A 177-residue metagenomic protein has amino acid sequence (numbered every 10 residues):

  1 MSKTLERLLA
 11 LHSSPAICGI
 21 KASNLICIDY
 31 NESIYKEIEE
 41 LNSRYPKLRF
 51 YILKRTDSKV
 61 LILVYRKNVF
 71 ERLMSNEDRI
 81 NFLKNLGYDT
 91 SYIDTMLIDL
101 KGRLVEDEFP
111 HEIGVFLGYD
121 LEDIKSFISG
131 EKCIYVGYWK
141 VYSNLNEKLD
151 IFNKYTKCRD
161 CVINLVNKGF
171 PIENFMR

Functional and structural regions predicted by a protein language model:
M1-T56: A structured, charge-rich N-terminal accessory region that forms the first stable segment of a protein and links
K21-S23, S58-V60, P110-E112: Short, surface-exposed beta-edge/turn micro-motifs
K36-Y92: A glycine-rich, hydrophobic loop/mini-helix early in the fold
D57-S58, M96-L100, I128-S143: Short linear loop/turn motifs
R72-N76, K101-E108, E131-C133: Short acidic alpha-helix initiation/capping motifs at coil-to-helix transition points, especially at protein N-termini
N85-H111: Internal catalytic-core helix/loop-beta-alpha segment that presents or stabilizes conserved functional determinants
P110-Y135: Hydrophobic/aromatic-rich, well-ordered segments within soluble, folded domains that form packed cores
G137-R177: Long, compositionally biased
